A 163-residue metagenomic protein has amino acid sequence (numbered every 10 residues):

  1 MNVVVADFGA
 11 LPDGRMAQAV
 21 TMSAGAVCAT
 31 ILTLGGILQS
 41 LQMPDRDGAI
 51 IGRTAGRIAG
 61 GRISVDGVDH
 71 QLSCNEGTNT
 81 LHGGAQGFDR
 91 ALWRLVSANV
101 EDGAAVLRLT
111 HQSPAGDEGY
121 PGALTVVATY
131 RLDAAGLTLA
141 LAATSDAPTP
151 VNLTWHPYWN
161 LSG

Functional and structural regions predicted by a protein language model:
M1-G163: Surface-exposed acidic/polar loop and edge beta-strand patches at domain peripheries
